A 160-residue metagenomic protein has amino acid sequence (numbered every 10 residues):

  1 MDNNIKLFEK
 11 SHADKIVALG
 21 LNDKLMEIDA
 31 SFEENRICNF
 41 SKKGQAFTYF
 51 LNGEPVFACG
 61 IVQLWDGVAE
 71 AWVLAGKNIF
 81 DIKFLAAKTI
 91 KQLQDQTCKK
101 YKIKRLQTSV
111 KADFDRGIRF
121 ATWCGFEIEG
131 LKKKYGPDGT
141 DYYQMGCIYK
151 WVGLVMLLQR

Functional and structural regions predicted by a protein language model:
M1-S11, Y149-R160: Conserved N-terminal entry element of GNAT/NAT acetyltransferase domains
M1-S31: Short amphipathic alpha-helix that is part of the acyltransferase structural core
E27-A46: Active-site rim helix/loop that mediates acceptor-substrate recognition in acyltransferases
G44-C59: Conserved beta-hairpin
Q63-V73, I103-K104, D141: A conserved beta-turn-beta hairpin within the catalytic core of GNAT-like acetyltransferases that forms part
G67-F80, L85-A86: Conserved acetyl-CoA binding element of GNAT-fold acetyltransferases
I82-T97, W123: Conserved acetyl-CoA-binding loop-helix of GNAT-fold acetyltransferases
T97, I103-T122, E127, K134-G136: Conserved beta-strand-loop-alpha-helix junction that forms the acyl-donor binding cleft
